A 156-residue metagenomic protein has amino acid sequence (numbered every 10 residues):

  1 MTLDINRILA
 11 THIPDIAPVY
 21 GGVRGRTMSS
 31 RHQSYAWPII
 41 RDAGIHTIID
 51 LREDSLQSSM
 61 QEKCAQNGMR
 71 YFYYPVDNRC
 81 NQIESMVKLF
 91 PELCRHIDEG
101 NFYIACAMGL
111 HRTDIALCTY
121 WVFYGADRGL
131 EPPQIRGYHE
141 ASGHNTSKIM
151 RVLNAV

Functional and structural regions predicted by a protein language model:
M1-Y103, M108, I115-V156: Cys-dependent protein tyrosine phosphatase-like superfamily
